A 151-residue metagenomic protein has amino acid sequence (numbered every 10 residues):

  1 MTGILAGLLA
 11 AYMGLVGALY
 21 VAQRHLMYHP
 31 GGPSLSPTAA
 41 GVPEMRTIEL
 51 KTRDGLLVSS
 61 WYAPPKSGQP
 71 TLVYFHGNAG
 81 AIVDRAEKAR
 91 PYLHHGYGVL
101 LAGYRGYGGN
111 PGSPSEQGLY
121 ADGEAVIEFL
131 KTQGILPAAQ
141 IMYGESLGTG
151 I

Functional and structural regions predicted by a protein language model:
I4-K51: An N-terminal hydrophobic leader/cap segment in hydrolases
P43, A139-M142: Sparse recognition of residues in long alpha-helices and their boundaries
R53-Q133, A138, G150: Membrane-embedded segments
Y143-G148: Gly/Ala-rich beta-loop-alpha elbow adjacent to hydrolase catalytic centers
